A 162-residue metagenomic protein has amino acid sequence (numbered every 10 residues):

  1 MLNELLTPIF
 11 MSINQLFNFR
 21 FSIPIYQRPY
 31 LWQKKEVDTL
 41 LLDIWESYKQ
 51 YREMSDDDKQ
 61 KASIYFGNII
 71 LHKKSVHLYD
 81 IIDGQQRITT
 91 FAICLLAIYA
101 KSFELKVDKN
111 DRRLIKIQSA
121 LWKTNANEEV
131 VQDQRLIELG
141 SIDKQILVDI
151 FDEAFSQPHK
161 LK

Functional and structural regions predicted by a protein language model:
M1-K162: Glycine- and hydrophobic-rich flexible loops that cap the catalytic core of alpha/beta enzyme folds
